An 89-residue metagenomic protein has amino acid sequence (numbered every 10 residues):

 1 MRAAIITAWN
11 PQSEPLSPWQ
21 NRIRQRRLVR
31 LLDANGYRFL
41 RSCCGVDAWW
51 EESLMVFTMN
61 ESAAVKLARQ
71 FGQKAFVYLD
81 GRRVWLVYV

Functional and structural regions predicted by a protein language model:
M1-L31: N-terminal, charge-rich interaction modules
I6, L16, V46-D47, R82: Intrinsically disordered regions, especially transient/low-confidence alpha-helical propensity segments and coil-helix
T7-P11, C43-V46, V87: Generic signal for short, ordered secondary-structure residues within or immediately flanking folded domains
P11, F39-R41, D80: Intrinsically disordered, low-complexity regions enriched in small/polar residues
R22-A63: Amphipathic protein-protein interaction modules
G36-R38, W85-Y88: Short C-terminal domain-edge/linker segments immediately following a structured domain
W49-V87: Short, compact, well-ordered microdomains
